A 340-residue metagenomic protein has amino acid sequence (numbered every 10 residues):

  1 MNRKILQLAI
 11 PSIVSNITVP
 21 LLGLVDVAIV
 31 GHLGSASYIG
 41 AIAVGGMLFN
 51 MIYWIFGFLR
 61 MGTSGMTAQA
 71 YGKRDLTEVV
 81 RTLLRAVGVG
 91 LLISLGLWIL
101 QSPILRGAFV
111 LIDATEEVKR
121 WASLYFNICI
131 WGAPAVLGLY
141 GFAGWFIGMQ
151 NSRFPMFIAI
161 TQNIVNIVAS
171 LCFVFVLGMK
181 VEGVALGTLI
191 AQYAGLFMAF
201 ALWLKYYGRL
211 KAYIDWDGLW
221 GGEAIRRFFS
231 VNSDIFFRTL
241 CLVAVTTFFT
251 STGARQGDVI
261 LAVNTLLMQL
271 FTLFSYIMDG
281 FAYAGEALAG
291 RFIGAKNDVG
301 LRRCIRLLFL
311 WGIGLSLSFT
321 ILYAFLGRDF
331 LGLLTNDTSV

Functional and structural regions predicted by a protein language model:
M1-A9, T188, F200-L242: Interhelical loop/hinge segments that connect adjacent transmembrane helices in multipass membrane
R3-S64, S230-G253: Signature of the first transmembrane helix
A9-S12, N16, A43-G46, G90 (+7 more regions): Residue-level recognition of transmembrane alpha-helices in multi-pass small-molecule transporters/permeases
L21-G40, F109-E116, C172-M179, F236 (+3 more regions): Helix-terminus/linker motif at the lipid-water interface of multi-pass membrane proteins
I39-I99, V136-F154, T250, V263-G327: Small-residue-rich hydrophobic transmembrane alpha-helices
G96-I128, S318-S339: Short membrane-interface helical motifs at transmembrane helix boundaries in multi-pass membrane transporters
A114-T115, K119, F126, A133-I160: Cytoplasmic helix-loop-helix junction between adjacent transmembrane helices in 12-TM secondary transporters
N163-F197, G327-G332: Membrane-interface helix-loop junctions in multi-pass transport and translocation proteins
